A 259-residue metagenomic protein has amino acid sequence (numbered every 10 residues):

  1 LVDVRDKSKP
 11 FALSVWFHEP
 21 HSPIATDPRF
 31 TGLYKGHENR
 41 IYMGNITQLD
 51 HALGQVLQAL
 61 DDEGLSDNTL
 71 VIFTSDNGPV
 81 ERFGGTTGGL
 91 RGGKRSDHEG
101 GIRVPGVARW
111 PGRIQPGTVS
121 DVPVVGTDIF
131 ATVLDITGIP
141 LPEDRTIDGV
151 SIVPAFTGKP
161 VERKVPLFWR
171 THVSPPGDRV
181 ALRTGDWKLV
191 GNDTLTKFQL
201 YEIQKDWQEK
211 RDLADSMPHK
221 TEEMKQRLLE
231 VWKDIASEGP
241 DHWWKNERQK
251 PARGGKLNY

Functional and structural regions predicted by a protein language model:
L1-Y42, V80, T87-G88: Active-site His/acidic residue clusters
D6-L13, L65-V71, R103, R163-K164 (+2 more regions): Loop/turn elements at helix/coil->beta-strand transitions in domains of secreted/extracellular proteins
K9, V15-F17, H21-T26, G85-V104 (+1 more regions): Core domains of carbohydrate- and sulfate-ester-processing enzymes
F11-W16, I46, L53, L70-S75 (+4 more regions): Beta-strand elements within well-structured catalytic alpha/beta cores of enzymes that handle phosphate/sulfate esters
S14-A25, F73-P79, D148-G149, R170-P175 (+2 more regions): Short, solvent-exposed turn/loop segments enriched in Gly/Ser/Thr/Pro and often Arg
W16, Q48-G85: Metal-dependent active-site segment of extracytoplasmic phospho-/sulfohydrolases and closely related
G54-D62, F83-T146, V150-E162: Substrate-binding rim/cap in mid-to-C-terminal beta-strand-loop elements of soluble/periplasmic
I129, P175, T184, L189 (+2 more regions): Long, internal low-complexity/basic segments
